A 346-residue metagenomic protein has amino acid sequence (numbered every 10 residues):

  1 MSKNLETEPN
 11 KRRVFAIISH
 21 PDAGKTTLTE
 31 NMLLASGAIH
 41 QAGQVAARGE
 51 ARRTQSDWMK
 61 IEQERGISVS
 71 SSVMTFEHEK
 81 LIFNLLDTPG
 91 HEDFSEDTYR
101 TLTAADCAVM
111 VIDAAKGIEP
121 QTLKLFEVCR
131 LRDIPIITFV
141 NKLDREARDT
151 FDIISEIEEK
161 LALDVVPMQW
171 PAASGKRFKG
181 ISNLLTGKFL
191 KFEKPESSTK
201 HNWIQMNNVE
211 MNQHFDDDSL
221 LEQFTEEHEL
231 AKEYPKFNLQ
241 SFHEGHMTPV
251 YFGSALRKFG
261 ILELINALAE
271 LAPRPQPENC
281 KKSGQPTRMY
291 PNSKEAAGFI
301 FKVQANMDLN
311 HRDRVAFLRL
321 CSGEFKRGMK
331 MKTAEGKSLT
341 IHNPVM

Functional and structural regions predicted by a protein language model:
M1-M346: Structural and coupling elements of P-loop NTPases
